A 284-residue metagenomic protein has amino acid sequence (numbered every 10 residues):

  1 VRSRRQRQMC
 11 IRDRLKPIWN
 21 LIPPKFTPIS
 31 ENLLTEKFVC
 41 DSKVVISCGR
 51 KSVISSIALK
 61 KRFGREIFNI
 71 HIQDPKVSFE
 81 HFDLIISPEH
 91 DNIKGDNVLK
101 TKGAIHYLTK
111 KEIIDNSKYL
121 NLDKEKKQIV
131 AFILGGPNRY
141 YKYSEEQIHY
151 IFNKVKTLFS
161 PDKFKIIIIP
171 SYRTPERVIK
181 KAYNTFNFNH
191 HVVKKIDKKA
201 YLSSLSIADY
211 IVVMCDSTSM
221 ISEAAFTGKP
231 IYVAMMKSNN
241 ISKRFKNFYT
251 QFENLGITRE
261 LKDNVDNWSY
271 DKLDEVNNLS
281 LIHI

Functional and structural regions predicted by a protein language model:
V1-I11, I282-H283: Single conserved hydrophobic/aromatic residue that forms the stacking wall/gate of nucleotide- or nucleobase-binding
R12-I29: N-terminal beta-loop-helix "entrance" segment that forms/cooperates in small-molecule cofactor or anionic ligand
C40, I54-I70: Glycosyltransferases and closely related glycan-assembly transferases that use nucleotide-activated donors
F79-S144, L261-Y270, D274: A nucleotide-sugar donor-handling region in carbohydrate enzymes
P137-I169: Conserved catalytic-core segment of nucleotide-activated headgroup transferases in glycan assembly
K163-K198: Catalytic donor nucleotide-activated moiety binding site of glycosyltransferases and closely related
I169, Y249-I282: Leloir-type glycosyltransferase catalytic cores
Y201-S242: A donor-sugar binding/catalytic signature common to diverse glycosyltransferases and related nucleotide-sugar
